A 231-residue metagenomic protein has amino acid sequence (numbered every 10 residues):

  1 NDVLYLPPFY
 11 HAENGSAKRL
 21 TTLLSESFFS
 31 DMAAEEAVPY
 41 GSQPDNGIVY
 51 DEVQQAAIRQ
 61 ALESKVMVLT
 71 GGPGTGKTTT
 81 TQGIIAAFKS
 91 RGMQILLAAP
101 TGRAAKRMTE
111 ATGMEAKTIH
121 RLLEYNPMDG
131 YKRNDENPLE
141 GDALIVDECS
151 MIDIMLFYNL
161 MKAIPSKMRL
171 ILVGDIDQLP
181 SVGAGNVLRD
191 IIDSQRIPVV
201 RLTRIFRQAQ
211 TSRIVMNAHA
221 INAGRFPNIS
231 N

Functional and structural regions predicted by a protein language model:
N1-E35: Interdomain "pre-motor" coupling segment immediately N-terminal to P-loop NTPase/helicase cores
G47-E63: N-terminal pre-P-loop "Q-motif" helix
M67-T70, L96, I171: Short hydrophobic/aromatic beta-strand immediately N-terminal to the Walker A/P-loop
K77: Conserved lysine of the Walker
T80, I84: Hydrophobic positions on the alpha1 helix immediately C-terminal to the Walker A/P-loop
Q94-A99, R103-A163, R204-I205, I214-V215 (+1 more regions): Conserved P-loop NTPase motor core of helicases/translocases
I154-M168, N186-I191: Short, conserved "post-DEAD/DEAH" coupling segment immediately C-terminal to helicase motif II within the SF2/RecA-like
I176-N231: Conserved helicase motor core of P-loop NTPases
